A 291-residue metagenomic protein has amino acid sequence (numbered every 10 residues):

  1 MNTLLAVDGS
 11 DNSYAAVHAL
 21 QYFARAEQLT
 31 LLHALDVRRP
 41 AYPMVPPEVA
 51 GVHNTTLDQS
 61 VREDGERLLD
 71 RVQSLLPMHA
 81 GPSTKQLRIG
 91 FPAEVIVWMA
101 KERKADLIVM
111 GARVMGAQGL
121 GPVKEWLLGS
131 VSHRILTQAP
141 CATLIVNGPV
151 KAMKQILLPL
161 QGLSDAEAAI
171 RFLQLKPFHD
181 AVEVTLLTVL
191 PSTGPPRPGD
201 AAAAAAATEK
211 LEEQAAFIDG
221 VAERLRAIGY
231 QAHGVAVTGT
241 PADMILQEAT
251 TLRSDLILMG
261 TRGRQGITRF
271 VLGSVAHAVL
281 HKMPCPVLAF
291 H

Functional and structural regions predicted by a protein language model:
M1-V52, Q155-A204, A222-H233: Small/aliphatic-rich secondary-structure junction motif
T30-L32, T84-R88, L144, T185-L187 (+3 more regions): General small-molecule cofactor/ligand-binding pocket signal
H33, A112-R113, T188, G260-R262 (+1 more regions): Short secondary-structure boundary segments
R39, T55-Q59, E63, R67 (+2 more regions): Structural beta-alpha unit
G51-R67, A204-A216: A short acidic, glycine-rich active-site loop that binds or catalyzes chemistry on phosphate/adenosine moieties
G111-R134, M153, L256-K282: Glycine-rich, Arg-bearing micro-motifs that act as flexible, cationic patches
L128-P149: Short, structured interface segments
T143, H281-H291: Short, flexible loop segments at boundaries between secondary-structure elements
